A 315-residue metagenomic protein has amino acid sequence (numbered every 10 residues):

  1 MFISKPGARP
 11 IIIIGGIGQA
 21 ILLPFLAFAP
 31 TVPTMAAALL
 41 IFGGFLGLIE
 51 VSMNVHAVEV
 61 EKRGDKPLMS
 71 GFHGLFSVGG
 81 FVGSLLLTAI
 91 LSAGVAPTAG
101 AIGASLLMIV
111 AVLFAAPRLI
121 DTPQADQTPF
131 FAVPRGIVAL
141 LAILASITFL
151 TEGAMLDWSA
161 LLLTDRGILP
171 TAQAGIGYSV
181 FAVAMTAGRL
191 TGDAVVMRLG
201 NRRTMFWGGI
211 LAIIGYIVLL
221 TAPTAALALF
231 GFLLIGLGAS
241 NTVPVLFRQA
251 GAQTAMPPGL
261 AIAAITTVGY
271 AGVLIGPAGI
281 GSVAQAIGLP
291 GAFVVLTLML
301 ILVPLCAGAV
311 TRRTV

Functional and structural regions predicted by a protein language model:
M1-A8, L91, G188-G200, A284-Q285: Helix-to-loop junctions at the C-terminal end of transmembrane segments in multipass secondary transporters
G7, F28-P33, I168, G200 (+1 more regions): Helix-breaking motifs and short loop linkers at transmembrane-helix boundaries and internal kinks in secondary membrane
P10-P24, P33, R203-V218, V294: Structural signature of the two symmetry-related core transmembrane helices
L22, P33-F42, G215, A226-L234: Paired small-residue
L39-G74: Cytoplasmic helix-loop-helix junction between adjacent transmembrane helices in 12-TM secondary transporters
G71-I120: Helix-loop-helix hairpin linking two adjacent transmembrane segments in secondary transporters
D157-Q173: Short amphipathic helix-loop junctions that connect adjacent transmembrane helices in Major Facilitator Superfamily/SLC
L199-L246: C-terminal transmembrane helical hairpin of 12-TM major facilitator-type secondary transporters
